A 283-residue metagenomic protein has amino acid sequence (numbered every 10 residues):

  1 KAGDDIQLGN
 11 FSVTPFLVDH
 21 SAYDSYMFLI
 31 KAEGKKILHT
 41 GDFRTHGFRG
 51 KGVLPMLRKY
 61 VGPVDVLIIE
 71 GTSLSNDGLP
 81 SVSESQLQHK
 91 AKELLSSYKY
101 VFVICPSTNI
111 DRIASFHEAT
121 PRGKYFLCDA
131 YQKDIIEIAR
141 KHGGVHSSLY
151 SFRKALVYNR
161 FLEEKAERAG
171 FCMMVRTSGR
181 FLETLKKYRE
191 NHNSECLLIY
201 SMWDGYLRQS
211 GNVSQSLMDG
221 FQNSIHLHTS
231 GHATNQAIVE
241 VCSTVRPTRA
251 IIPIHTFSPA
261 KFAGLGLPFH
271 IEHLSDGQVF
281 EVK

Functional and structural regions predicted by a protein language model:
K1-D111, S115-E118: His/Asp/Glu-rich metal-coordinating catalytic cores of metallo-dependent phosphodiesterases/hydrolases acting on
A2-G3, F43-R44, A130-K133, W203-G205 (+1 more regions): Short, acidic/turn-prone active-site loops that include or flank metal/cofactor- and phosphate-binding residues
G9-V18, H117, R140-V145, E164-A166 (+2 more regions): Short, surface-exposed amphipathic charged segments that create phosphate/polyanion-binding patches used for binding
P15-D19, K35, H146-K154, T248-P253: A polyampholytic, Gly/Pro-enriched intrinsically disordered region
S25, F48-R49, I135-K141, R208-V213 (+1 more regions): Short, charged, surface-exposed secondary-structure boundary motifs
H39, I68-I69, V103, F126-D129 (+2 more regions): General beta-strand structural signal in soluble alpha/beta enzymes
N76-S194, I199, I254: Hard-cation-handling environments
P121-R122, R153-K283: C-terminal regulatory/interaction regions
